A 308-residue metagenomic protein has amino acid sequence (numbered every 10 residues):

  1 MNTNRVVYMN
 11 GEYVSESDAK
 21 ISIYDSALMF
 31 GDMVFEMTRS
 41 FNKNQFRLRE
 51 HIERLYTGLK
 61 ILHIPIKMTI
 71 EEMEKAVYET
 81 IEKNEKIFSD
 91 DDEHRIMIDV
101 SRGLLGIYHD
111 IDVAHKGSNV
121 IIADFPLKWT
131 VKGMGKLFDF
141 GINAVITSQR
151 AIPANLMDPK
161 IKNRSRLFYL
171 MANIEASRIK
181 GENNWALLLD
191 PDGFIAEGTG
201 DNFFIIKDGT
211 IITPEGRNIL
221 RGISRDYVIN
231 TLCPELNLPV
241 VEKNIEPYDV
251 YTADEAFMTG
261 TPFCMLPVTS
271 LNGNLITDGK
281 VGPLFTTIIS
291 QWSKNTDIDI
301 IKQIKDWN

Functional and structural regions predicted by a protein language model:
M1-K83, H109-N308: Helix-start/capping segments and mature chain N-termini
L48-R49, K86-E93: Short, flexible active-site-proximal loops enriched in glycine and acidic residues
D90, I107-H109: Small/polar-residue-rich segments within soluble enzyme cores
E93-V100: ATP-grasp fold ATP-binding core
S101-G106: Short, internal active-site loops enriched in acidic
